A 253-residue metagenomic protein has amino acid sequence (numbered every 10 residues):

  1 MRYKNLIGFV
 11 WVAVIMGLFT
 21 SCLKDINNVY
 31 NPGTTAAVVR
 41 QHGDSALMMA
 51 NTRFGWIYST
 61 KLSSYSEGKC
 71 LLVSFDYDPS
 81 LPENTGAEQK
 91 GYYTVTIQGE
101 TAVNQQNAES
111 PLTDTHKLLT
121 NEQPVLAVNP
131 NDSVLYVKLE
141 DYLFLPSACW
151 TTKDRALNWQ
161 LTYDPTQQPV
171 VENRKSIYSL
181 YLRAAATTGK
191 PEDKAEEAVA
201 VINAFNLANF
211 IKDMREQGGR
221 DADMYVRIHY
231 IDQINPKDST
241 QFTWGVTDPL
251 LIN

Functional and structural regions predicted by a protein language model:
M1-V10: Bacterial N-terminal signal peptides that target proteins for export
G17-S21: C-terminal motif of bacterial Sec signal peptides marking the signal peptidase cleavage site
L23-T94: Start-of-domain marker
A87-W150: Surface-exposed beta-loop interaction hotspot
N129-E196: Short helix-loop boundary/capping segments
A186-M224, H229-I231: Short, solvent-exposed, Trp/other aromatic-anchored flexible loops in extracytoplasmic proteins
Q233-N253: Short beta-strand elements
